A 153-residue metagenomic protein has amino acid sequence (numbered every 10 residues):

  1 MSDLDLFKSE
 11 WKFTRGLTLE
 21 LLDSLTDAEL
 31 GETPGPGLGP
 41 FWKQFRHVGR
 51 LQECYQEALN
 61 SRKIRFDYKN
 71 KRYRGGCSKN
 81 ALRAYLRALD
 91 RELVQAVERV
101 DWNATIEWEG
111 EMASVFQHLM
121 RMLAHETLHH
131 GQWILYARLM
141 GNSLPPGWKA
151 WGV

Functional and structural regions predicted by a protein language model:
M1-D5: Basic/polar N-terminal segments that are highly enriched at the extreme N-terminus, encompassing both cleavable
K8-K12, G16-L19, D27-N70, W108-V153: Short, contiguous alpha-helical
G16-L21, L86-L89: Amphipathic alpha-helical packing segments from all-alpha helical-bundle domains
L25-A28, E98: Short, solvent-exposed, charged loop/turn and helix-capping segments that join or cap alpha-helices on peripheral
R74-E107, A113-L135: Acidic/histidine-rich alpha-helical segments that form the ligand environment of transition-metal centers
